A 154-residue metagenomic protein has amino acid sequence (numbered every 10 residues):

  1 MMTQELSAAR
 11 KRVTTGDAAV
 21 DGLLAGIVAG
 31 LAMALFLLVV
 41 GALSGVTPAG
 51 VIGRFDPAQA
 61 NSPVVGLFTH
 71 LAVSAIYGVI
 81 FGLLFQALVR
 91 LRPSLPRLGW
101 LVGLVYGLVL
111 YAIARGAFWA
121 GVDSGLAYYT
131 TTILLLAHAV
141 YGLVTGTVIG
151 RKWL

Functional and structural regions predicted by a protein language model:
M1-L154: Juxtamembrane/disordered regions of integral membrane proteins
